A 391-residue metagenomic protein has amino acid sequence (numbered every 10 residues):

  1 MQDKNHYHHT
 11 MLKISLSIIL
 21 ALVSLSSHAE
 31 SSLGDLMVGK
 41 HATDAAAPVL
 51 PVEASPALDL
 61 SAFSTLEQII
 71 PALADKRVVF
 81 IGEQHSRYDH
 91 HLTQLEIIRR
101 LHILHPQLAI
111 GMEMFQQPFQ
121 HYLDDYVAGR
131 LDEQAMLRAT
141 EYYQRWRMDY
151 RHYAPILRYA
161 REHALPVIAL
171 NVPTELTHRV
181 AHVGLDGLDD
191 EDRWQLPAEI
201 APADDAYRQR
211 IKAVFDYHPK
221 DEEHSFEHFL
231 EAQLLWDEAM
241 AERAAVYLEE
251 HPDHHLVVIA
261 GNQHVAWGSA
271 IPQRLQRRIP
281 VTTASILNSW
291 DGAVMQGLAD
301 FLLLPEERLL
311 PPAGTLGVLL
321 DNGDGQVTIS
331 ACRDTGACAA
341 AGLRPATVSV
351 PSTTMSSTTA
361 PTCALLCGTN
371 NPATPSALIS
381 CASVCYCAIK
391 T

Functional and structural regions predicted by a protein language model:
S15-S24: Bacterial N-terminal signal peptides
H28-K76: N- or domain-start disorder-to-order transition segments that initiate the globular core
S61-H102: Zymogen propeptides
L104, H121-A245, E249: A substrate-binding/cap region within the structured catalytic cores of diverse enzymes
V294-D334, T369: PDZ/PDZ-like peptide-tail recognition elements
V318, C338, A346, L378: Terminal peptide-recognition signature
A340-A360: Conserved PDZ fold ligand-binding element
R344, V350, L365-T391: PDZ-domain C-terminal substructure recognizer with occasional recognition of PDZ-binding tails
